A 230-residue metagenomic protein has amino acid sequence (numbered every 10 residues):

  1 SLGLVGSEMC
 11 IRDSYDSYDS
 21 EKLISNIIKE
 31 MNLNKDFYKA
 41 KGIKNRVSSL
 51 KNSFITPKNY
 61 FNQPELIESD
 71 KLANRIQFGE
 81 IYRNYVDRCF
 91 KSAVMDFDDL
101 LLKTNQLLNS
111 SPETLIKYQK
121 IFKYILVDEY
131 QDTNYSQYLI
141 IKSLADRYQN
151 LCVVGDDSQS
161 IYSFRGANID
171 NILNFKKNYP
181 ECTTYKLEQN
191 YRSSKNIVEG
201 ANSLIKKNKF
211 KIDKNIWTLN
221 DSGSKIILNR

Functional and structural regions predicted by a protein language model:
S1-G6, C10-I11: Single conserved hydrophobic/aromatic residue that forms the stacking wall/gate of nucleotide- or nucleobase-binding
L2-G3, S143-D146, K177, K206: Solvent-exposed polar/charged
V5, L126, T183: Conserved Rossmann-like nucleotide-binding pocket used by diverse enzymes that bind dinucleotide cofactors
D13-D16, S69-N174, K186-S193: Conserved helicase NTPase motor core
E21, S25-V94, P112, Y148 (+1 more regions): Basic/charged alpha-beta structural segments of nucleotide/phosphate-handling enzymes
L23, R46, K103, I140 (+2 more regions): Generic recognition of well-ordered alpha-helical segments
N26, Q159-W217, S224-R230: Conserved coupling/interface region of RecA-like P-loop/ASCE motor cores
N59-E68, I121-K123, D157-S158, W217-S224: Short linear capping/connector segments at secondary-structure termini
